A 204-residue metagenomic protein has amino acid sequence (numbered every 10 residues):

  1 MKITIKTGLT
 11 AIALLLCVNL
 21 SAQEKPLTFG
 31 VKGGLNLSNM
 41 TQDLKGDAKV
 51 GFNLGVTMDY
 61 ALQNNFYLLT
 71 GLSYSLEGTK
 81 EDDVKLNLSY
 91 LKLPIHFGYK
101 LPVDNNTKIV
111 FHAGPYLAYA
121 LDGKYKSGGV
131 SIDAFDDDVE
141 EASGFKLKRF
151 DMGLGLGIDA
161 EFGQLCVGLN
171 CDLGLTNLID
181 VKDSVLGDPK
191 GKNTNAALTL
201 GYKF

Functional and structural regions predicted by a protein language model:
M1-K32, L200-F204: Bacterial Sec-dependent N-terminal signal peptides
K2, L20-F29, A134, V139 (+3 more regions): Sec-dependent signal peptide cleavage junction
A22-G55: Short glycine/proline- and aromatic-enriched beta-strand/turn motifs that initiate or cap beta-hairpins
E24, Q63, P102-N106, G163-L165: Outer-membrane beta-barrel channels and translocator barrels
L27, G46-F52, N87-L93, T107 (+3 more regions): Residues that define the transmembrane beta-barrel architecture of outer-membrane proteins
V31-L35, F52-Y60, N64, L72-Y74 (+5 more regions): Residues on the lipid-exposed face of transmembrane beta-strands in outer-membrane beta-barrel proteins
T41-D47, K80-L86, G123-I132, I179-V185: Outer-membrane beta-barrel translocator domains and adjoining extracellular loop/strand segments of Gram-negative
L69-D83, N87-L88, S143-G144, L154-F204: Predominantly the C-terminal beta-signal and adjacent terminal strand-loop region of outer-membrane beta-barrel
